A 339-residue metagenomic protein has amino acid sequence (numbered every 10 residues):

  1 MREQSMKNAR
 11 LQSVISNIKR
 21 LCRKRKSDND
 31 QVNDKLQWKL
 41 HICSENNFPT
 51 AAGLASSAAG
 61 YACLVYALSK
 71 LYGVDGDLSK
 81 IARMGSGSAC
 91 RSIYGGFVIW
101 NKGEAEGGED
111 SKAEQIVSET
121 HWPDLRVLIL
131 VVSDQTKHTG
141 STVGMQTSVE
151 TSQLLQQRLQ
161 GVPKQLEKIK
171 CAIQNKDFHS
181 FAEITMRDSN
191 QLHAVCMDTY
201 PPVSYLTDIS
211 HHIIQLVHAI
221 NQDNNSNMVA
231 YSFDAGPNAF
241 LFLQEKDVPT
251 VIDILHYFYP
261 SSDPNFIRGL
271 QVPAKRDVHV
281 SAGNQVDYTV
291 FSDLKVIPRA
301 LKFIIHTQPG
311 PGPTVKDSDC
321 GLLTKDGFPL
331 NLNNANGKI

Functional and structural regions predicted by a protein language model:
M1-A52, Y66-D75, G108, A300-I339: ATP-binding N-lobe of GHMP and related small-molecule kinases
E3-M6, A55-S56, L154-Q157: Short alpha-helix boundary/capping segments
M6-R10, V14, G60, V74 (+4 more regions): Short amphipathic alpha-helical segments
V14, I18, L68, G85-S86 (+2 more regions): Alpha-helix boundary/capping residues
R23, G87, E104-A105, F178 (+1 more regions): Short amphipathic alpha-helices and their capping/turn residues within compact interaction modules
D28-D124: Gly/Ser-rich oxyanion-binding loop with an adjacent helix/lid that shapes the negatively charged ligand pocket
E119-I339: C-terminal nucleotide
